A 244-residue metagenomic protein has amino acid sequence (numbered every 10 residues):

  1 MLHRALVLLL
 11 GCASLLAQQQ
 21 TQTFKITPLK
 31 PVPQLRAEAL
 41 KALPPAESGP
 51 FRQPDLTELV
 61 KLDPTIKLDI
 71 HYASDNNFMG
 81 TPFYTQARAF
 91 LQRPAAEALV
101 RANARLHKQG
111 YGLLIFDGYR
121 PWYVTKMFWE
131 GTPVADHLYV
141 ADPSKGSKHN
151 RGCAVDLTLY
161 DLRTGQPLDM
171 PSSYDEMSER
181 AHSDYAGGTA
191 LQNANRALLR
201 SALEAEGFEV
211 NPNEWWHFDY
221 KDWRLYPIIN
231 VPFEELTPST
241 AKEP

Functional and structural regions predicted by a protein language model:
R4-S14: Bacterial N-terminal signal peptides
Q18-G118, G131-N213, D222-P244: Extracytoplasmic cell-surface/polysaccharide-interacting catalytic and binding patches
P121: Segments that shape or occlude catalytic/ligand-binding pockets
V124: Short, well-ordered surface patches within globular domains
F128: Structured alpha/beta reader/binder surfaces that contact nucleic acids or chromatin modification marks
F218: Conserved metal-phosphate-binding beta-hairpin within the catalytic cores of diverse ATP-dependent phosphoryl-transfer
